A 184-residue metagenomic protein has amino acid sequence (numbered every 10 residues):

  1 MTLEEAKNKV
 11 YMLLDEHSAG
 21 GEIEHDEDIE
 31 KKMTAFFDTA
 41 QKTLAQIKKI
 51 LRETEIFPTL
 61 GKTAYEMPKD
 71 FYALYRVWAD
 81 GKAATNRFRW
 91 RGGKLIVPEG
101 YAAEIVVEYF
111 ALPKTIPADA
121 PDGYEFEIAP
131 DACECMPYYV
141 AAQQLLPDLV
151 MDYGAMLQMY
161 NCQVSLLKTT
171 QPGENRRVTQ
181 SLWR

Functional and structural regions predicted by a protein language model:
M1-R184: Glycine-enriched, solvent-exposed interface loops adjoining structured elements
